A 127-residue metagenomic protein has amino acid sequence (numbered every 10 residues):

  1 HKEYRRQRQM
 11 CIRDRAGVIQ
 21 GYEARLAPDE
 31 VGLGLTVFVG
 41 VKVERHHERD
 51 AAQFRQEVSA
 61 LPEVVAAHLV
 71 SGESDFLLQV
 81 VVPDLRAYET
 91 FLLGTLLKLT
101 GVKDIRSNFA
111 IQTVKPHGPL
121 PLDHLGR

Functional and structural regions predicted by a protein language model:
H1-I12: Single conserved hydrophobic/aromatic residue that forms the stacking wall/gate of nucleotide- or nucleobase-binding
R8, V37-V39, F76: Conserved beta-strand core positions
D14-R15, S59: Alpha-helix C-terminal capping/helix-coil junction sites
A16-L26: Beta-hairpin "wing" of winged helix-turn-helix
R25-E30, V65-A66: Short beta-strand/turn micro-motifs at beta-sheet edges
P28-R45: Short glycine-/aliphatic-rich beta-strand segments at the starts of folded cytosolic domains
V43-F109: Non-DNA-binding regulatory cores of transcription-related proteins, predominantly C-terminal effector-binding
V82-R86, K115-R127: Short, low-order "capping/linker" segments at domain edges
